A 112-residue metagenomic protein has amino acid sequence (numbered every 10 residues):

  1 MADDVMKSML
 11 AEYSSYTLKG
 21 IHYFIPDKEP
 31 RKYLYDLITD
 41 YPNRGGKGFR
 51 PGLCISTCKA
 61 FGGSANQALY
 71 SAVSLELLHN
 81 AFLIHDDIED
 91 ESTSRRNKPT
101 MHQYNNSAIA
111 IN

Functional and structural regions predicted by a protein language model:
M1-I25: N-terminal amphipathic/basic leader segments beginning at the initiator methionine
I25-N112: Mg2+-dependent prenyl diphosphate-binding active-site environment of isoprenoid biosynthetic enzymes
